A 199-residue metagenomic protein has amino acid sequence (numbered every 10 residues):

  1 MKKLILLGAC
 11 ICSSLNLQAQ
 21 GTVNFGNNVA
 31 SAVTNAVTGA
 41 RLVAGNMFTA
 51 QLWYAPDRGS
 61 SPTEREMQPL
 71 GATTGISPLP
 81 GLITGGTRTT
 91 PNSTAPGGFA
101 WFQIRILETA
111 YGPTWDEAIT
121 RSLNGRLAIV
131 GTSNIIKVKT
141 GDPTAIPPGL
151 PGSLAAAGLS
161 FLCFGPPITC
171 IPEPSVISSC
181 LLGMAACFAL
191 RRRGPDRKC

Functional and structural regions predicted by a protein language model:
M1-L4, E173, R191-R192: Positively charged n-region of N-terminal signal peptides that target proteins for export
K3-L4, L17, C199: N-terminal cationic leader/targeting segments used for protein routing and processing
L4-S13, L181-M184: Sec-dependent N-terminal signal peptides
S13-A19: Sec/Tat signal peptide C-region and signal peptidase I cleavage site
A19-C170: Mature extracellular "passenger" or substrate-interacting domains of secreted, surface-exposed proteins
E173-L190: A short, hydrophobic C-terminal helix/tail in secreted or cell-surface proteins
C187-C199: C-terminal membrane-anchoring or membrane-association module
